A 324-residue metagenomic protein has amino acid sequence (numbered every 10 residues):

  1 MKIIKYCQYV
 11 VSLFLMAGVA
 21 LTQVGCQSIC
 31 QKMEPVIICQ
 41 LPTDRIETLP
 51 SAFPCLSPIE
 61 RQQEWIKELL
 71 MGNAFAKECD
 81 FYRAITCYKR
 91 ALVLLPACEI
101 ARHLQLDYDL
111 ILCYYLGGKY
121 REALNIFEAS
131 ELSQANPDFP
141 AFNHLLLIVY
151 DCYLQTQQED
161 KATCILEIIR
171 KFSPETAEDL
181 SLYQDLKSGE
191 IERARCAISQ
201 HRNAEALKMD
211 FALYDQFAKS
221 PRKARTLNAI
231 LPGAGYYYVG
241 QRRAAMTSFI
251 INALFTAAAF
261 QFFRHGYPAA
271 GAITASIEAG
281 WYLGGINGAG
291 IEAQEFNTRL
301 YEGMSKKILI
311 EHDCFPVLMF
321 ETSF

Functional and structural regions predicted by a protein language model:
K2-V11: Bacterial N-terminal signal peptides that target proteins for export
V11-T22: Bacterial N-terminal signal peptides
C26-E78, R83-I85, L124, E131 (+5 more regions): Replace "edges of transmembrane helices
I59-E60, C98, P137, Y214: Structural signature of alpha-solenoid helical repeat scaffolds
R90-L94, A129-Q134, R170-K171: Amphipathic alpha-helical segments of tetratricopeptide repeats
V93-P96, I100-S130: Mid-chain, structured segments of secreted extracytoplasmic proteins
Q105-Y108, L112, K119, F139-L147 (+3 more regions): Hydrophobic alpha-helical membrane segments
